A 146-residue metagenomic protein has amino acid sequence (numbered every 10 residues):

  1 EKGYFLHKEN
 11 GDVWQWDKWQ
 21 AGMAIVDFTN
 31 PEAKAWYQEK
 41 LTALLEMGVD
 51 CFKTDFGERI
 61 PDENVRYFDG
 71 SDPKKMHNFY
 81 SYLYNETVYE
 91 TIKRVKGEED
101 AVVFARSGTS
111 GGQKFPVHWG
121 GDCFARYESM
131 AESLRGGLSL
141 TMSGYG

Functional and structural regions predicted by a protein language model:
E1-G146: Catalytic-domain carbohydrate-binding cleft regions of carbohydrate-active enzymes
